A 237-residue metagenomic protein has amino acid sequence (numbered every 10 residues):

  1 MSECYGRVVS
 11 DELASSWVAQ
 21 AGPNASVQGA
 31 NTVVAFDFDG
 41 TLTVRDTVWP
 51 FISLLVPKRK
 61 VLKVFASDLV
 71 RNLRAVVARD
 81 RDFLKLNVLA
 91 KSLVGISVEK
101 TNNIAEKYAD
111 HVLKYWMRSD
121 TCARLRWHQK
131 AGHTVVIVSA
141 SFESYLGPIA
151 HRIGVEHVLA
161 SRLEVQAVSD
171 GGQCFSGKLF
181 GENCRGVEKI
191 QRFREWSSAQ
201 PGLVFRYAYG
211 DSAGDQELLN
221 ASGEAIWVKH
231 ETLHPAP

Functional and structural regions predicted by a protein language model:
S2-A21, A25, G29, N103 (+1 more regions): C-terminal cap/substrate-recognition subdomain and adjoining C-terminal extension of metal-dependent phosphatase-like
A14-A78: Active-site neighborhood of HAD-like aspartate-dependent phosphohydrolases
L42, G95, V187-I190: Electropositive phosphate-/nucleotide-binding environments in soluble metabolic enzymes
V48-W49, L86, I190: A general structural signal for well-ordered alpha-helical segments in protein cores
P57-K58, A75, R79, G95 (+3 more regions): A structural signal for alpha-helix termini and helix-coil/disorder junctions
R71-A78, F83-E99, H157-V158, R162 (+1 more regions): Short, compositionally biased "basic patch" segments
L84-D120: Metal-dependent phosphoesterase signature
